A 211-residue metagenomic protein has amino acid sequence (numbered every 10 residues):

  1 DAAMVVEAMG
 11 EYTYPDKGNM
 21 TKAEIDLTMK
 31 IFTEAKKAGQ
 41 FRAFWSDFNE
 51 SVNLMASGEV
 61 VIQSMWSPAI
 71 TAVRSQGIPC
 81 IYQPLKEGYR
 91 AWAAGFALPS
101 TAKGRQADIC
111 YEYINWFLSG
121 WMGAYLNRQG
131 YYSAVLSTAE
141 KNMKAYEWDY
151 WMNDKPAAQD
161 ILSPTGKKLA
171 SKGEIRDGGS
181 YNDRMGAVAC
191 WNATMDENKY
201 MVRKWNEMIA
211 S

Functional and structural regions predicted by a protein language model:
A2-E7, A35-Q40, E59, S67 (+4 more regions): Sec/Tat-exported extracytoplasmic proteins
A2-N49: Glycine-centered hinge/linker elements that transmit conformational signals in sensory and ligand-binding systems
A3, M29-T33, V52, A56 (+5 more regions): Non-transmembrane alpha-helical segments in soluble domains of secreted/periplasmic/extracellular proteins
G10, R90-W92, S180-D183: Short acidic (Asp/Glu) and glycine-rich catalytic loops that position anionic groups and cofactors
K22-D26, W45-N49, S57, G104-D108 (+1 more regions): Soluble non-cytosolic domains of exported or imported proteins
G39-K103: Extracytoplasmic/periplasmic substrate-binding proteins
P99-R176: Mature extracytoplasmic/periplasmic domains
K167-S211: Conserved C-terminal helix/tail region of periplasmic/extracytoplasmic solute-binding proteins
